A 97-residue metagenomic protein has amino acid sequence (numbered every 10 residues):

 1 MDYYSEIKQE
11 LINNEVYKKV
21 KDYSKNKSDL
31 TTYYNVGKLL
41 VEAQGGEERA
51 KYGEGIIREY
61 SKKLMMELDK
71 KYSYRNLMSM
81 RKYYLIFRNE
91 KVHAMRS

Functional and structural regions predicted by a protein language model:
M1-S97: Basic, low-complexity intrinsically disordered segments
